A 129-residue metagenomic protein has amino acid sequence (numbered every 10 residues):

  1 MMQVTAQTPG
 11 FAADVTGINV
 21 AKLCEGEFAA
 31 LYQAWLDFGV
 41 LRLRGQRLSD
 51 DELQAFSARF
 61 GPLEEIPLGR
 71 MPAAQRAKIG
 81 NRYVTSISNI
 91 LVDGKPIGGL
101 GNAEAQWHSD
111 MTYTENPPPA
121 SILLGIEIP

Functional and structural regions predicted by a protein language model:
M2-V40, R44-P129: Fe(II)/2-oxoglutarate oxygenase catalytic core
